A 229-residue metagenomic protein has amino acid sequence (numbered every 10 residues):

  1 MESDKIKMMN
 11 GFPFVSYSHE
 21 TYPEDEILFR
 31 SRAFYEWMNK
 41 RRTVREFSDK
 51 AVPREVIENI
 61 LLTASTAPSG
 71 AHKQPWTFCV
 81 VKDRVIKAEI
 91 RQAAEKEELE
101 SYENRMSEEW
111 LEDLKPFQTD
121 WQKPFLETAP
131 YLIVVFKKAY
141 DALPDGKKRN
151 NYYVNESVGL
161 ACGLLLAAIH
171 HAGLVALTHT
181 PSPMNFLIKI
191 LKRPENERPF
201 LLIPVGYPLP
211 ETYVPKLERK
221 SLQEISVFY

Functional and structural regions predicted by a protein language model:
E2-E26, R30, L201-Y229: C-terminal helix-cap and adjacent tail motif
P13-E20, A33-D49: Generic N-terminal amphipathic, Lys/Arg-enriched alpha-helix
R41, I60-S65, A139-I190: Small-aliphatic-rich amphipathic alpha-helix that forms the alpha element of a beta-alpha
T63, P116-W121, L187-K189, T212: Glycine-rich, charged/polar anion/phosphate-binding loops that engage phosphate groups from diverse ligands
T66-H72: Glycine-rich phosphate/pyrophosphate-binding beta-alpha loops
H72-P75, E127-A129, R198: Short, basic and Ser/Thr-rich N-terminal targeting/leader segments
V80-V158: Glycine/small-residue-rich phosphate/adenosyl-binding loop
E98-M106, K192-P215: A glycine-rich helix N-cap at a beta->alpha junction
